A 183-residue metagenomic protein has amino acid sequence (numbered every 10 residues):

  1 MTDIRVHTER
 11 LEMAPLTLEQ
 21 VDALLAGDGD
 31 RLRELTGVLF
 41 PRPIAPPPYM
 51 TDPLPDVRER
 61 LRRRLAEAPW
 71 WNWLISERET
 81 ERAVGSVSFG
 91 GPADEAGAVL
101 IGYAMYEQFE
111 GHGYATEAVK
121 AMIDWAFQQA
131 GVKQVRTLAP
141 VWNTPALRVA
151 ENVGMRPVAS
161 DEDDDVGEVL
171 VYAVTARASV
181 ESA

Functional and structural regions predicted by a protein language model:
M1-L100, A104-Q108, A121-Q129, W142 (+1 more regions): GNAT-family acyltransferases
A98, R136-T137: Short, surface-exposed beta-strand segments enriched in small/polar/acidic residues
G113-T116: Glycine-rich acyl-CoA binding loop
T137-L147: Conserved beta-strand-loop-alpha-helix junction that forms the acyl-donor binding cleft
A150: Conserved active-site tyrosine of GNAT-family acetyltransferases
